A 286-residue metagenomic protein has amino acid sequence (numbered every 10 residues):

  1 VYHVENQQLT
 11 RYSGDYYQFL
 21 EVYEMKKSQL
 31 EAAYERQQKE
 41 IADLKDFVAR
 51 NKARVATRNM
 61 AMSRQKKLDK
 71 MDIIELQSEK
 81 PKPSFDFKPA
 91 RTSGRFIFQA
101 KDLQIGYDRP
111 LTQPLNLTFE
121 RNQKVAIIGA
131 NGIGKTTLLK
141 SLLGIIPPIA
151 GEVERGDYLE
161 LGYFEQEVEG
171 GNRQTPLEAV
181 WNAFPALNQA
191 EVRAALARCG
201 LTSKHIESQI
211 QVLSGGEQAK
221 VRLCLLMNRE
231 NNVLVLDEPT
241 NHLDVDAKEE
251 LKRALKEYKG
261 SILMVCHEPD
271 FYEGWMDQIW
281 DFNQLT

Functional and structural regions predicted by a protein language model:
V1-A32, A90-T286: ABC ATP-binding cassette signature C-motif
M25-P114: Flexible nucleotide-interacting loop at or near the entrance of a catalytic core
